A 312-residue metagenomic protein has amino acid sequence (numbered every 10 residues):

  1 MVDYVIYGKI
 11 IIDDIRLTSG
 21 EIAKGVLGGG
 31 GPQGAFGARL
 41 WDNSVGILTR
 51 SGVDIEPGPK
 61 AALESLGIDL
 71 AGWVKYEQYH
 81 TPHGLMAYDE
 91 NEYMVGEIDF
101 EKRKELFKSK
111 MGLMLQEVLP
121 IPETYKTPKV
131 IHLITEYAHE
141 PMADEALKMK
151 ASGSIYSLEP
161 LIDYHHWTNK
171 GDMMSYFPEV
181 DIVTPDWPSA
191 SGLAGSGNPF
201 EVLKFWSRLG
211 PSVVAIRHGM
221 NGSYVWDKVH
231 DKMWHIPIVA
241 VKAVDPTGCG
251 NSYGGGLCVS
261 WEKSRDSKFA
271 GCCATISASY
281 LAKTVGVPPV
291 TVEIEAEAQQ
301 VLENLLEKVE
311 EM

Functional and structural regions predicted by a protein language model:
V2, P199-M312: Conserved phosphate-binding/catalytic region of the ribokinase-like
V2-I11, S157: Short, hydrophobic/glycine-enriched beta-strand segments
I12-E21, N43-H132, S152-G153, Q299-M312: Conserved N-terminal subdomain of the carbohydrate kinase-like
G20-F36: Short catalytic helix/loop segments, enriched in acidic residues and glycine and frequently bearing histidine
F36, G84-M86, G96, S223-W226: Short beta-strand scaffold segments in enzyme catalytic cores
F36-S44, S260-K263: Alpha-helix C-terminal capping segments
A38, D186, G250: Short, conserved phosphate/pyrophosphate- and ester-handling motifs at nucleotide-, phospho-/glycolipid
K150-I155, I162-H235: Conserved phosphate/ATP/ADP-binding segment of small-molecule kinases
